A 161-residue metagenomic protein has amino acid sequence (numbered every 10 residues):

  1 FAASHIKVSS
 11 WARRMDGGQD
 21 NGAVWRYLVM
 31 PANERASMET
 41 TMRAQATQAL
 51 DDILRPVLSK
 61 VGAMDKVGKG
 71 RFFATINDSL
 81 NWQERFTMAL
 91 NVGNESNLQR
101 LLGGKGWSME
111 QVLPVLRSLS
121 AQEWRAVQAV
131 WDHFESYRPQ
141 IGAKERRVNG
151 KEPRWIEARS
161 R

Functional and structural regions predicted by a protein language model:
F1-R161: Non-transmembrane, interaction-prone alpha-helical and coil segments associated with secretion and export
